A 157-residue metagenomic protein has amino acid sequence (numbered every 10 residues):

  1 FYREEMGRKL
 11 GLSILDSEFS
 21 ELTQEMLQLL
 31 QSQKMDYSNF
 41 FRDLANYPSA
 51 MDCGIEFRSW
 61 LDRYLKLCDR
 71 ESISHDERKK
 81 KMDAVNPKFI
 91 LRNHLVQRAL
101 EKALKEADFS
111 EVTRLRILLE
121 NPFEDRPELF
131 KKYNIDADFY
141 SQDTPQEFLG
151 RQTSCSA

Functional and structural regions predicted by a protein language model:
F1-A157: Regulatory N- and C-terminal appendages and interdomain linkers associated with kinase/kinase-like NTP transferase
